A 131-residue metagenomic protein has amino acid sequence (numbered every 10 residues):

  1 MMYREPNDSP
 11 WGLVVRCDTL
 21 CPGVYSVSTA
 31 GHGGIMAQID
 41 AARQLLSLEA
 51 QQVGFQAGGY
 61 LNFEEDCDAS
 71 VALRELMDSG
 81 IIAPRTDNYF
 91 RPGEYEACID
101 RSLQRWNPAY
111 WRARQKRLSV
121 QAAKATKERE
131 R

Functional and structural regions predicted by a protein language model:
M2-D40: Short N-terminal "domain-start" leader segments that mark the transition from disordered tails or signal peptides into
P10, L20-P22, A57, N88-R91: Sparse, context-dependent recognition of short Cys/His-centered cofactor- or disulfide-binding micro-motifs
V14-V15, V24-V27, V53, V71 (+1 more regions): Extended aliphatic helical segments
T29-A57: A short, structured beta-strand/loop element
F55-E65: A short, exposed loop/beta-hairpin motif centered on an aromatic-Gly-Thr core
E64-Q121: Short, compact, well-ordered microdomains
A125-R131: Non-Sec secretion/translocation targeting segments of pathogen effectors
